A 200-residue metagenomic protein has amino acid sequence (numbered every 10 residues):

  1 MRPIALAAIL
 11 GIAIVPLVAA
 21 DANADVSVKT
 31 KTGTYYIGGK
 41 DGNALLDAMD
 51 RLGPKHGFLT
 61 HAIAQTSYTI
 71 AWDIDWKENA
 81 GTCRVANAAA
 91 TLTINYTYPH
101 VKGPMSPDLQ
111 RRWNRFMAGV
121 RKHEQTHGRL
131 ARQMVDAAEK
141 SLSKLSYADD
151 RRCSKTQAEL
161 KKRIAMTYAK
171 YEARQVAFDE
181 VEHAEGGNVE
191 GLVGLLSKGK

Functional and structural regions predicted by a protein language model:
M1-A5: Positively charged n-region of N-terminal signal peptides that target proteins for export
A7-P16: Bacterial N-terminal signal peptides
A19-A24: Boundary at the C-terminal end of the N-terminal hydrophobic targeting segment
D25-P104, A148-K200: Metalloprotease/metallohydrolase-associated module, dominated by Zn2+-dependent proteases
R115-M117: Mature extracytoplasmic/lumenal regions of exported proteins
G119, H123-A131: Active-site recognition of the HExxH zinc-binding catalytic motif
R121, D136, R151-S154: Alpha/propeptide regions of enzymes that mature by internal proteolysis
R132-L142: Membrane-interfacial alpha-helical segments at the cytosolic side of multi-pass membrane proteins
